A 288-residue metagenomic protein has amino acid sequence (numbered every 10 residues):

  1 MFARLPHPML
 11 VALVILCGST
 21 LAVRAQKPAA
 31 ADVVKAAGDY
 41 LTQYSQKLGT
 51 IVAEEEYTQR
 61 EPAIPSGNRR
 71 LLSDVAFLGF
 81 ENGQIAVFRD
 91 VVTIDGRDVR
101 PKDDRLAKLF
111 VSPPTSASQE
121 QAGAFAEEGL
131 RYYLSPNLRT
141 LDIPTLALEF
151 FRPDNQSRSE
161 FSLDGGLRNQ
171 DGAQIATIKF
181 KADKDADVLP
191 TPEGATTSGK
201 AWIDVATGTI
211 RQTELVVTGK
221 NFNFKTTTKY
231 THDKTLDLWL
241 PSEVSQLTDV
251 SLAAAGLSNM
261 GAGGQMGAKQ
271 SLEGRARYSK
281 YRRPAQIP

Functional and structural regions predicted by a protein language model:
M1-L5: N-terminal secretory signal peptides that target proteins for export/translocation
P8-T20: Bacterial N-terminal signal peptides
L21-A25: Sec/Tat signal peptide C-region and signal peptidase I cleavage site
Q26-S198, A206-Q212, T218-K225, D233-P241 (+1 more regions): Structured extracytoplasmic
